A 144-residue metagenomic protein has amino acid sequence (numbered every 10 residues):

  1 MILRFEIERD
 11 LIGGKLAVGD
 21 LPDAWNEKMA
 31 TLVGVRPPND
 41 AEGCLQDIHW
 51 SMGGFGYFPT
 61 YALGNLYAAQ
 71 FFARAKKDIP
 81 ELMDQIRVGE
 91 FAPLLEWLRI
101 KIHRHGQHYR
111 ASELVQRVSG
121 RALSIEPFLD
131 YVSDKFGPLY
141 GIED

Functional and structural regions predicted by a protein language model:
M1, F5-D144: C-terminal, non-catalytic "cap/extension" segments appended to globular domains
